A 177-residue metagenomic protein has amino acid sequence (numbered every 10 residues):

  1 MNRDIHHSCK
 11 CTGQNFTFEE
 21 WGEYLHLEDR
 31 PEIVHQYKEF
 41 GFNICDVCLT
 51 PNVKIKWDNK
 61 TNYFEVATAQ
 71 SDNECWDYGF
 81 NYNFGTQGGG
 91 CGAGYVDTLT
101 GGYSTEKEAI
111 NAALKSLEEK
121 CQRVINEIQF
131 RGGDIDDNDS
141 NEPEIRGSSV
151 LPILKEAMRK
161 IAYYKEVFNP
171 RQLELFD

Functional and structural regions predicted by a protein language model:
M1-Y63, E156-D177: Negatively charged, low-complexity tracts enriched in Asp/Glu with abundant Ser/Thr
F16, E28, S104-E108, A112 (+1 more regions): Alpha-helix boundary/N-cap detector
A67-S71: Short beta-strand micro-motifs enriched in acidic
N73-W76: Coil-to-beta-strand transition motifs
Y78-F80: Short beta-strand motif preference
N83-E119: A short, exposed loop/beta-hairpin motif centered on an aromatic-Gly-Thr core
V124-D177: Short, mixed-charge low-complexity intrinsically disordered segments
